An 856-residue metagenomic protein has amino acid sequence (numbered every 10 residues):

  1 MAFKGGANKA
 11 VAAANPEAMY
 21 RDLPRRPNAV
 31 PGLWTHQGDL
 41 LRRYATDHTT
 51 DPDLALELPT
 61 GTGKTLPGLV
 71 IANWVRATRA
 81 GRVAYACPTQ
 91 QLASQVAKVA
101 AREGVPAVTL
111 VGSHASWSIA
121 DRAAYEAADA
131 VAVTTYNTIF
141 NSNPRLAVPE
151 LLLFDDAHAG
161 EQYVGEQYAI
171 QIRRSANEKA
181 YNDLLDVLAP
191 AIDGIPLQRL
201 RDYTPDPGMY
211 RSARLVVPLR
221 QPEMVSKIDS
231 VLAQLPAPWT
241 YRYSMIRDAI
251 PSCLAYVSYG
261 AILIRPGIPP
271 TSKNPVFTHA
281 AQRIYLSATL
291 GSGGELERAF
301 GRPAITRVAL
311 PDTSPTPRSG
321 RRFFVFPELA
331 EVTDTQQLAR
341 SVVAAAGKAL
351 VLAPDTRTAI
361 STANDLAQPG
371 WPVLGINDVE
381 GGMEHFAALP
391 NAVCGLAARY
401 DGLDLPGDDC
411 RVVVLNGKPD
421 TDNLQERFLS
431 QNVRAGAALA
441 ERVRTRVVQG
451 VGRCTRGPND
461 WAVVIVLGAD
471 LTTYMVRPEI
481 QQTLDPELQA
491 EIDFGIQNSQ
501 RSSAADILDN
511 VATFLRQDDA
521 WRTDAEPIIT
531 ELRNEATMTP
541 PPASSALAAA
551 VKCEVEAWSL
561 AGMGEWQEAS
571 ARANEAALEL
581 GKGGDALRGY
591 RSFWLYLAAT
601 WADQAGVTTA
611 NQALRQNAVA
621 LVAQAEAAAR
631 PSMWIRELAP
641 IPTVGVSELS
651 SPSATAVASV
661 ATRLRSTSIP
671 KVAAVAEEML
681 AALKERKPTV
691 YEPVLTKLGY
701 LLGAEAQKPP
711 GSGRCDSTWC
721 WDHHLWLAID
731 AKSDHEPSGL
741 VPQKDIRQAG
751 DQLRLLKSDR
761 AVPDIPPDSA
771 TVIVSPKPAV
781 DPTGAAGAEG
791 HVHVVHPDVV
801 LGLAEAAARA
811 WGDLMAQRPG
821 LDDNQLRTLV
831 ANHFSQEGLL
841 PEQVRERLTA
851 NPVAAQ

Functional and structural regions predicted by a protein language model:
A2-E57: Conserved pre-motif I regulatory segment
D39, T49, D53-A55, P59 (+5 more regions): Conserved coupling segment at the C-terminus of the helicase ATP-binding
T62-H114, T138, T289-L296, L352-I360: Conserved Walker A/P-loop ATP-binding site and its immediately adjacent core in helicase/helicase-like ATPase domains
Q91-Q95, A100-P144, V148, G375-F386: Inter-Walker segment of RecA-like/P-loop motor cores
S118-D156, G160-Q167, R265-P270, C394-L403: Conserved RecA-like ASCE ATPase "motif II neighborhood" in helicase/translocase motors
G381-G382, E441, A674-N832: Catalytic core segments in nucleotide and nucleic-acid processing enzymes
F386-T473, H735-E736, A770-T771: Conserved RecA-like P-loop NTPase helicase motor core
G457-G583, R818-Q856: Long, largely alpha-helical accessory region at the distal end of helicase-like NTP-driven motors
